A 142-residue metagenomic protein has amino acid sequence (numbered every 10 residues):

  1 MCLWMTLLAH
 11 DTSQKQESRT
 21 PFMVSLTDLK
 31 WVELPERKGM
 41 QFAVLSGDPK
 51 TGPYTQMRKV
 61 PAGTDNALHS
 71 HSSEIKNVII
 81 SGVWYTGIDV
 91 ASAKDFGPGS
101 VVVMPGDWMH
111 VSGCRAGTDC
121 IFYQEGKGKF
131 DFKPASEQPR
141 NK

Functional and structural regions predicted by a protein language model:
M1-T6: Bacterial N-terminal signal peptides
A9-Y54, E137-K142: A short, N-terminal "cap"/entry segment at the start of jelly-roll beta-barrel domains of the cupin/DSBH fold
E36-R37, P49-T51, S70-S72, K94-G97 (+1 more regions): Extracellular/periplasmic catalytic domains that process cell-envelope and extracellular macromolecules
D48-K50, D89-D107: Short acidic-glycine-tyrosine-enriched beta hairpin
T51-H71, V103-D107: Conserved short histidine dyad/triad with adjacent acidic residue
P61-T64, H71-V90: Glycine- and acidic-residue-biased ligand/ion/polar-headgroup-sensing regions
N66-L68, T86-G87, M109-A116: Short beta-strand His + acidic residue motifs that chelate non-heme Fe in jelly-roll/DSBH and cupin folds
G106-F130: Ligand-binding loop in jelly-roll beta-barrel domains
